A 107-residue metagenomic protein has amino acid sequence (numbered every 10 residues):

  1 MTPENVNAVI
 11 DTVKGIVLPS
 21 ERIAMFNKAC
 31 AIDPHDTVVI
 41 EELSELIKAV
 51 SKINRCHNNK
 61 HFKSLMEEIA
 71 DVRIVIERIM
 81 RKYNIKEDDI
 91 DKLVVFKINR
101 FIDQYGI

Functional and structural regions predicted by a protein language model:
T2-I107: Flexible "arm" and connector segments at domain edges
